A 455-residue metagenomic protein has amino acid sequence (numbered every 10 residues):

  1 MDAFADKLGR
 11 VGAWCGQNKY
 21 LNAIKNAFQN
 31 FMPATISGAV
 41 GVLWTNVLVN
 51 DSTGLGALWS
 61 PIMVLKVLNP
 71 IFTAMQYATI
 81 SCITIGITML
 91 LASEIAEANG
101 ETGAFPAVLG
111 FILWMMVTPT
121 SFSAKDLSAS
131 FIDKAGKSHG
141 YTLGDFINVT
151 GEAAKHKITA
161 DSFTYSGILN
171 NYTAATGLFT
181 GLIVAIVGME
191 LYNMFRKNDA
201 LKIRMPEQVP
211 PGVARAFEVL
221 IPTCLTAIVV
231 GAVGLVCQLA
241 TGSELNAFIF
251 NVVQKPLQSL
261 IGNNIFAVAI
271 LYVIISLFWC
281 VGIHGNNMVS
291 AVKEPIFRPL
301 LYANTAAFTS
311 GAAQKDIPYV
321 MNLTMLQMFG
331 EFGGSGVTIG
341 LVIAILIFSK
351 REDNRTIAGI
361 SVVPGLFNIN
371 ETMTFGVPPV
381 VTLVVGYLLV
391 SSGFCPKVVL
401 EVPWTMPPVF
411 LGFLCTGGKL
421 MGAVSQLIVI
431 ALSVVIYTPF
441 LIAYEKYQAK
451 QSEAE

Functional and structural regions predicted by a protein language model:
M1-N18, N50, G56-N69, K137-D145 (+4 more regions): Transmembrane alpha-helical segments and their short flanking loops that form helix-hairpins/helix-helix interfaces
Q17-K202, L383-L389: Early transmembrane hairpin of solute transport permeases
Q29-V47, V108-T118, C224-L235, I275-F297 (+1 more regions): Hydrophobic alpha-helical membrane-insertion segments
S37, I80, T84, T88 (+22 more regions): Alpha-helical transmembrane segments in multi-pass membrane proteins
P70-I87, E152-H156, D161, Y165 (+4 more regions): Hydrophobic alpha-helical transmembrane segments
A96, V273-N286, R298-P299, L326 (+1 more regions): Transmembrane alpha-helix interface/packing and boundary motifs in multi-pass membrane proteins, characterized by
V213-G282: Core mid-bundle transmembrane helix pairs that form the ion/substrate translocation pathway in diverse multi-pass
A313-L323, G333-L366, N370: Membrane-embedded helical hairpins/re-entrant loop segments and their flanking transmembrane helices within multi-pass
